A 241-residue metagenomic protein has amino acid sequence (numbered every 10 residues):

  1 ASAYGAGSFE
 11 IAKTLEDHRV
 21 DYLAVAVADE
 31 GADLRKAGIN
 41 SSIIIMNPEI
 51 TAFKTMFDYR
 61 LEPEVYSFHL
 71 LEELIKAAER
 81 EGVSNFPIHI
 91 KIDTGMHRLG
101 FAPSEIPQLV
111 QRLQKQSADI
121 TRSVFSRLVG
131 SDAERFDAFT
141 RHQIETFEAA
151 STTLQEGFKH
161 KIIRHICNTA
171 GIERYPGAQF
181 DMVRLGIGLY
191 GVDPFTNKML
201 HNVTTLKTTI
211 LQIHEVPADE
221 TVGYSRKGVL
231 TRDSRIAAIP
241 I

Functional and structural regions predicted by a protein language model:
A1-H165, Q179: Active-site-proximal beta-alpha core segment in soluble small-molecule metabolic enzymes
F86, R235-A237: Short beta-strand micro-motifs in enzyme catalytic cores
D137-R235: Anionic-ligand-binding alpha/beta catalytic cores of soluble enzymes and soluble regulatory domains that recognize
I239-I241: A structural micro-motif recognizing beta-strand termini and the immediately following turn/loop segments
